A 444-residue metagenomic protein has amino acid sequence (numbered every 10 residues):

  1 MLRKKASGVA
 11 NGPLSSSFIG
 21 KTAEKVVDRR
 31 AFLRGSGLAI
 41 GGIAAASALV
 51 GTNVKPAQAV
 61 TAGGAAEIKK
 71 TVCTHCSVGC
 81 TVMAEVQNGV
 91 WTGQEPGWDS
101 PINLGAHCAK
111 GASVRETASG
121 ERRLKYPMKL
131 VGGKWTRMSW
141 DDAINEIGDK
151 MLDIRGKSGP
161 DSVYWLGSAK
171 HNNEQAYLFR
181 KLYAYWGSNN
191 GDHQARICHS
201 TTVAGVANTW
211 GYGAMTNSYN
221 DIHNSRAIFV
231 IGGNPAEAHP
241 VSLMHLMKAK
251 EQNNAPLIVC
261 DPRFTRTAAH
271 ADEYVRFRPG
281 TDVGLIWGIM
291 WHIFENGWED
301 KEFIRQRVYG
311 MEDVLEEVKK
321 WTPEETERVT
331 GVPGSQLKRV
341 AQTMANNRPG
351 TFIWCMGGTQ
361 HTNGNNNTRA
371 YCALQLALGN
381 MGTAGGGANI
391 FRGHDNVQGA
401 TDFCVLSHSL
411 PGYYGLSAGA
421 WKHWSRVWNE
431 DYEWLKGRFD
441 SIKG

Functional and structural regions predicted by a protein language model:
L2-N296, Y309, P333, S417-K422 (+2 more regions): N-terminal export/assembly segments and adjacent metallocofactor-ligating motifs of anaerobic energy-metabolism
G148-M151, M290, A341, Y371-G379: Short, amphipathic alpha-helical segments that act as regulatory/interfacial helices in nucleotide-processing proteins
S158-S162, E299-I304, T351, G382-N389: Flexible, glycine/charged-enriched surface loops at secondary-structure junctions
Y164-H171, R328-V332, C355-T362, H394-D395: Conserved short loop/turn motifs at secondary-structure junctions
I228, H270-A271, W321-E324, I353-G358: Flexible glycine/proline-enriched surface loops and loop-helix/loop-strand junctions
G280, G284-G350: P-loop NTPase catalytic nucleotide-binding module
M344-G444: A glycine-rich, hydrophobic/aromatic-adjacent loop/helix-cap motif
